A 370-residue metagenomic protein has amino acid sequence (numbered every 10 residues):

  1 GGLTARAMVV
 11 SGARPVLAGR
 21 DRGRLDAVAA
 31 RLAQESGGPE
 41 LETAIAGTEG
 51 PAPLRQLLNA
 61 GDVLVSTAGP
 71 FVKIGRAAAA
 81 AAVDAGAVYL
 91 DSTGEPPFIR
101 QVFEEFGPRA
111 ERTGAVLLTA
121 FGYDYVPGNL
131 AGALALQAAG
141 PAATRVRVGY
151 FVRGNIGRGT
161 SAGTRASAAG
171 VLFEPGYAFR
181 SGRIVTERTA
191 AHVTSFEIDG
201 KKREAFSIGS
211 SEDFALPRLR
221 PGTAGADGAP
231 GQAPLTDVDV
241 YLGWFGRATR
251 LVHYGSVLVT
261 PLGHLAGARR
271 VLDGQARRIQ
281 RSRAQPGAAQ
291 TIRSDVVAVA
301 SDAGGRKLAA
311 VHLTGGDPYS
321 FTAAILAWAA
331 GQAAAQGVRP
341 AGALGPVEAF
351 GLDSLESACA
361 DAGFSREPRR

Functional and structural regions predicted by a protein language model:
G1-G2: N-terminal Rossmann-fold NAD(P) dinucleotide-binding loop
M8: Aromatic pocket-lining residues of Rossmann-like dinucleotide-binding sites
A13-L25: Conserved glycine-rich Rossmann-like NAD(P)H-binding loop of the short-chain dehydrogenase/reductase
A18, T67, S92: The conserved SAM/SAH-binding core of class I Rossmann-like methyltransferase domains, concentrating on the hydrophobic
V28-G38, F106: Short, conserved SAM-binding/catalytic segment of Class I S-adenosyl-L-methionine-dependent methyltransferases
A44-I74: Conserved Rossmann-fold cofactor-binding substructure of NAD(P)-dependent oxidoreductases
F71-Y177, A215, L219: Glycine-/Pro-rich loop/turn segments that contact NAD(P) or position catalytic residues in Rossmann-like domains
L136-R370: C-terminal catalytic/substrate-binding lobe primarily of soluble NAD(P)-dependent oxidoreductases
